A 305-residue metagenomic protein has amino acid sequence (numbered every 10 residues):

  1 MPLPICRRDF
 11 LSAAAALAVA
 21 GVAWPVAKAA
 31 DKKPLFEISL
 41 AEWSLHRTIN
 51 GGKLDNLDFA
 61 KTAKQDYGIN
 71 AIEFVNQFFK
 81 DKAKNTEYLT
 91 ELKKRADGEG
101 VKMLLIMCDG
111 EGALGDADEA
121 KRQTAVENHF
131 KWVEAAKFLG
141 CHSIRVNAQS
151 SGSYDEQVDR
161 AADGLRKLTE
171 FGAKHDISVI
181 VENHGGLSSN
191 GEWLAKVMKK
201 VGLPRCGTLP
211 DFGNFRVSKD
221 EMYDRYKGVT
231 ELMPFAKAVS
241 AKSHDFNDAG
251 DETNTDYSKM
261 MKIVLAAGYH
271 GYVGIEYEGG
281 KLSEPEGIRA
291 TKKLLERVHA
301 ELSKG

Functional and structural regions predicted by a protein language model:
M1-A18: N-terminal secretory signal peptides and thylakoid transit peptides that target proteins across membranes
L17-P25: Hydrophobic h-region of N-terminal signal peptides that target proteins for export in Gram-negative bacteria
W24-G52: C-terminal segment of N-terminal export signals and the immediately downstream linker at the start of the mature
S39-A41, I180, G274: Conserved Rossmann-like nucleotide-binding pocket used by diverse enzymes that bind dinucleotide cofactors
N50-Q65, Q123-E134, E221-V229: Short, acidic/polar
Q65-R166, A173-S178, P204, N214 (+7 more regions): Structural motif corresponding to the early beta-alpha repeats
A71-I72, A162-K262: Acidic/histidine-rich catalytic cores of soluble enzymes
P285-L302: C-terminal helical cap(s) of enzyme catalytic domains, especially alpha/beta-barrels
